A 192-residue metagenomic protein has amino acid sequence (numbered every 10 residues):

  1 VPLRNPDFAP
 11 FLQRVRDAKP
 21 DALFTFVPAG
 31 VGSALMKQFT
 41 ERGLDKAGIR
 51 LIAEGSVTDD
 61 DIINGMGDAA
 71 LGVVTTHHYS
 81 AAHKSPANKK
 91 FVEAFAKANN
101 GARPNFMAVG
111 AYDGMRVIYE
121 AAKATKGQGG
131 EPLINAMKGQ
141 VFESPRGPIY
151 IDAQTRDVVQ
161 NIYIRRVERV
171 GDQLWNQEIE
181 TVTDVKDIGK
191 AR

Functional and structural regions predicted by a protein language model:
V1-R42, A82-K90: Extracellular/periplasmic Venus flytrap/periplasmic-binding protein
L3-R4, D45-M66, I134-Q140: Venus flytrap/periplasmic-binding-protein-like
A22-V27, R50-G55, G72-T76, F106-M107: Structural recognition of the beta-strand scaffold that forms the well-ordered cores of secreted hydrolase catalytic
T25-S33, I52-D61, A111-Y112: Ligand-binding clamshell of periplasmic/extracellular solute-binding protein-like
A29-A34, S80-Q140: Extracellular/periplasmic ligand-binding modules, especially the Venus flytrap/periplasmic-binding
G67-H78, N100: Rossmann-fold dehydrogenase core element
V141-R192: Solvent-exposed, acidic/polar segments of extracytosolic/periplasmic ligand-binding ectodomains
